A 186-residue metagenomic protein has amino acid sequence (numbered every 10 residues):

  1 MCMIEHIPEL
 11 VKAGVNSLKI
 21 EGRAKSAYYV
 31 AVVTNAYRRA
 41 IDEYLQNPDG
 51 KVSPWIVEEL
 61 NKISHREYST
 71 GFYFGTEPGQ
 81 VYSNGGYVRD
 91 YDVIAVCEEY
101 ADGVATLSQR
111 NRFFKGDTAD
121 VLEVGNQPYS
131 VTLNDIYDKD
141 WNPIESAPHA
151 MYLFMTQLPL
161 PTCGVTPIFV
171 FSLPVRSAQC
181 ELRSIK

Functional and structural regions predicted by a protein language model:
M1-V175, C180, I185: Surface-exposed amphipathic alpha-helical tracts and adjacent flexible/coil segments at the periphery of soluble enzymes
